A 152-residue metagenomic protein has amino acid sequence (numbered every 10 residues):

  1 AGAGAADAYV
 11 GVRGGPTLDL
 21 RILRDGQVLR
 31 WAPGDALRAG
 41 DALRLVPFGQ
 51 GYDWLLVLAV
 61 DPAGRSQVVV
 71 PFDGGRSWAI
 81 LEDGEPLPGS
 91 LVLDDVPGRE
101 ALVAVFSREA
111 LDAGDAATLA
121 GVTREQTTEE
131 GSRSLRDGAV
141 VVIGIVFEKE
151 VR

Functional and structural regions predicted by a protein language model:
A1-R44, F48-R152: Secretory-pathway glycoprotein ectodomains that are cysteine- and/or Ser/Thr/Pro-rich
